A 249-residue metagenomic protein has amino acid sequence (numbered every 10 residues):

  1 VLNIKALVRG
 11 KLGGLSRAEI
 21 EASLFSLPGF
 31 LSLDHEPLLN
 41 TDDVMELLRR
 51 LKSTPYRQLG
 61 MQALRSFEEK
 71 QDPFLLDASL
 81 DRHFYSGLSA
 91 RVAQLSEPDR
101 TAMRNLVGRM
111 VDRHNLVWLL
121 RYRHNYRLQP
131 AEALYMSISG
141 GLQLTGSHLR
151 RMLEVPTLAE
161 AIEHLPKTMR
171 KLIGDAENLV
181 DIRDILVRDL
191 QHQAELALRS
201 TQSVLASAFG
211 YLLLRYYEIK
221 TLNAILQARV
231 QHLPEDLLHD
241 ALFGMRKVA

Functional and structural regions predicted by a protein language model:
V1-A249: Extended alpha-helical surfaces
